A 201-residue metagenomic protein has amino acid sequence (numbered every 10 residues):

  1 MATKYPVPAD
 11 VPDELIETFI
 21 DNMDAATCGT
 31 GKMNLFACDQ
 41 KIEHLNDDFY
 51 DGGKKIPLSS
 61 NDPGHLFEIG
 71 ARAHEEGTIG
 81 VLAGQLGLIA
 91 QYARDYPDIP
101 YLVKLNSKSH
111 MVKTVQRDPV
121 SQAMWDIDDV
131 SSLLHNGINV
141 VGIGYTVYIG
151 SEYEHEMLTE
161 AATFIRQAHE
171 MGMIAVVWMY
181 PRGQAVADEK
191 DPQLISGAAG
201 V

Functional and structural regions predicted by a protein language model:
M1-H44, Q91-P97: N-terminal amphipathic alpha-helix/helix-capping segment at the start of soluble metabolic enzymes
I42-G77, V81, L88-Y96, P100-V201: Alpha/beta enzyme core
